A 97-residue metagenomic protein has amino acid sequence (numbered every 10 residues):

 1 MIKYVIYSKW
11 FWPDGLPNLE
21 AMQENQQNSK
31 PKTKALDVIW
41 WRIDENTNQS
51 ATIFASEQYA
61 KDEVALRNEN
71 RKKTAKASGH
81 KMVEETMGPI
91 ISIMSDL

Functional and structural regions predicted by a protein language model:
M1-E69, K76-L97: Short S/T/G/P-rich N-terminal loop/turn motif that feeds into the first structured element of a domain
